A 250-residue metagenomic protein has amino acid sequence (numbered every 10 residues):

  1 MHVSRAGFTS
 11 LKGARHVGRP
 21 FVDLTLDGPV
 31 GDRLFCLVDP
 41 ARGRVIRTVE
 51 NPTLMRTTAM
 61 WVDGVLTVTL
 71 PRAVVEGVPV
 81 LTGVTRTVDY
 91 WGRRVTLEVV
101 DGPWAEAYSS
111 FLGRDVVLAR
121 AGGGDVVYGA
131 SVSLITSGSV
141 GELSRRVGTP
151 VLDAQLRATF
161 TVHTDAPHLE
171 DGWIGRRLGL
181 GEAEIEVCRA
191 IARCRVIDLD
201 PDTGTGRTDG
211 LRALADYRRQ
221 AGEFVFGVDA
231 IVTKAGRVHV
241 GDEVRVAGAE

Functional and structural regions predicted by a protein language model:
M1-E250: Metal-cofactor-dependent catalytic cores
